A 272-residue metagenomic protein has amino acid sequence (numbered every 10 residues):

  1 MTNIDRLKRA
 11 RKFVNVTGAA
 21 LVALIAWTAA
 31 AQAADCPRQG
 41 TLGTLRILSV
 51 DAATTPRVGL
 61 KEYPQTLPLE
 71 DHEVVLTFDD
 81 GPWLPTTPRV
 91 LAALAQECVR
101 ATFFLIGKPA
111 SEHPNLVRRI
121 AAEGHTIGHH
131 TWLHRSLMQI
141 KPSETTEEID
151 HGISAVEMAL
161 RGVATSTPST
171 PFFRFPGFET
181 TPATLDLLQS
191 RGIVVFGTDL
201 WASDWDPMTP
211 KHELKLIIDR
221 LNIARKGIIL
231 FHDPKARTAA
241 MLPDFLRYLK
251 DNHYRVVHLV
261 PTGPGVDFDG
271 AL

Functional and structural regions predicted by a protein language model:
M1-A10: N-terminal secretory signal peptides that target proteins for export/translocation
V16-W27: Bacterial N-terminal signal peptides
A31-A33: Boundary at the C-terminal end of the N-terminal hydrophobic targeting segment
R38-I140, E144, H151-R161, P168-T170 (+3 more regions): Active-site beta->alpha N-cap acidic-glycine motif
D79, L94, I127, F173-P176 (+3 more regions): Divalent metal-coordination and catalytic microenvironments
T86, R135-G162, E179-R225, T238-M241: Alpha-helical scaffold elements lining the catalytic groove of polysaccharide deacetylases
R89-V90, N115-R119, T184-L187, M241-F245: A short acidic, amphipathic alpha-helical/loop segment
K250-L272: Low-complexity, Gly/Ser/Thr/Pro-rich intrinsically disordered linker/tail segments
